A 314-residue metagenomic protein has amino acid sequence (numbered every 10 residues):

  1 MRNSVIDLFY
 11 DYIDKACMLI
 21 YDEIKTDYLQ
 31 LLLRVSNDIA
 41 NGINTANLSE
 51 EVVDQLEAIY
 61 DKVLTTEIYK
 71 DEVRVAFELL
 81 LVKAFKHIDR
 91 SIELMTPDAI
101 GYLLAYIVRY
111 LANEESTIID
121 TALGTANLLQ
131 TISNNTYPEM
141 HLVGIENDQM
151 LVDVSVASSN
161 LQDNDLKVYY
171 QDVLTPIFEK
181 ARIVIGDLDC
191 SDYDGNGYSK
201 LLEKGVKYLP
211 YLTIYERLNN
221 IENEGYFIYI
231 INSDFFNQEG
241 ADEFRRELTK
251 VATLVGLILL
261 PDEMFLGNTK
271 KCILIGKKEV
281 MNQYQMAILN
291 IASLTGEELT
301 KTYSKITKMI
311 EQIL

Functional and structural regions predicted by a protein language model:
M1-A84: A short N-terminal interaction module
F9-I13, K207-Y215, A241, T302-M309: Well-ordered, non-membrane alpha-helical segments in soluble/globular domains
V82-E93: Short acidic, glycine/Ser/Thr-rich loop/turn "cap" segments at secondary-structure junctions
S91-E93, P97-D187, S191-Y193: Conserved S-adenosyl-L-methionine
E139-H141, K180-Y229, L254-V255: SAM-dependent methyltransferase catalytic-core segment centered on the flexible catalytic loop and adjoining short
E179-A181, G267-K270: A short, glycine/Asx- and small/polar-enriched loop/turn that sits immediately N-terminal to a beta-strand
K207-E263, G267-T269: Conserved Class I SAM-dependent methyltransferase catalytic core
N268-L314: Flexible, glycine-/basic-rich loop-and-beta segments that form/coincide with the SAM-dependent methyltransferase
